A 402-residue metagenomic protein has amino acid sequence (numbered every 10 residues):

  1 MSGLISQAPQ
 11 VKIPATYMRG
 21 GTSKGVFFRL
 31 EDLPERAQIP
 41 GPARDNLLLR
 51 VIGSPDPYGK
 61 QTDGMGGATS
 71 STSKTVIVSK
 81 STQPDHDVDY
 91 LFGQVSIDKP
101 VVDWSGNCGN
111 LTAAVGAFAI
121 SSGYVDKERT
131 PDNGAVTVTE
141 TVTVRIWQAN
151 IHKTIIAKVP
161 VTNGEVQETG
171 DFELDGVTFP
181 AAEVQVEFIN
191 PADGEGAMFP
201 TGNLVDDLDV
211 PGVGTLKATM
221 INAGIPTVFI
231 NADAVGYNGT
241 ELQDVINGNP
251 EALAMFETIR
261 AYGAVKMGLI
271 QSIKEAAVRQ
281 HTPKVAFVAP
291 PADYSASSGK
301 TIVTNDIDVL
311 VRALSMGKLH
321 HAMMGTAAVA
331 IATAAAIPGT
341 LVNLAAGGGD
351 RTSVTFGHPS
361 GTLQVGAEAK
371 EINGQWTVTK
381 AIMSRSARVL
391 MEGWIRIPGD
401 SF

Functional and structural regions predicted by a protein language model:
S2-F402: A glycine-rich beta-to-alpha transition motif near the start of alpha/beta enzyme domains, typified by
